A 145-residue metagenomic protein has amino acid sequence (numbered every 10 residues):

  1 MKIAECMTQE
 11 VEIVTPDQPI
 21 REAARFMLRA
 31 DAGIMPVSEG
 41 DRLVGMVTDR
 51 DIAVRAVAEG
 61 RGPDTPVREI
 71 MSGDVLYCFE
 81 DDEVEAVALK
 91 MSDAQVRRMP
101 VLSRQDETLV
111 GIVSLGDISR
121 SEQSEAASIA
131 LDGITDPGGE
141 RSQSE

Functional and structural regions predicted by a protein language model:
M1-F26, A32, V37-S38, L43-V44 (+5 more regions): Bateman/CBS regulatory modules and CBS-like beta-alpha motifs in cytosolic regions of diverse proteins
P16-D17, D49, R120-Q123: Generic alpha-helix initiation/capping and coil-helix boundary signal
V44-T48, I52: Cyclic nucleotide-binding regulatory domains
A53-T65, I118-D132: A short, polar/charged loop-to-alpha-helix boundary motif
V110-I112, G116: Hydrophobic alpha-helical segments characteristic of transmembrane helices
